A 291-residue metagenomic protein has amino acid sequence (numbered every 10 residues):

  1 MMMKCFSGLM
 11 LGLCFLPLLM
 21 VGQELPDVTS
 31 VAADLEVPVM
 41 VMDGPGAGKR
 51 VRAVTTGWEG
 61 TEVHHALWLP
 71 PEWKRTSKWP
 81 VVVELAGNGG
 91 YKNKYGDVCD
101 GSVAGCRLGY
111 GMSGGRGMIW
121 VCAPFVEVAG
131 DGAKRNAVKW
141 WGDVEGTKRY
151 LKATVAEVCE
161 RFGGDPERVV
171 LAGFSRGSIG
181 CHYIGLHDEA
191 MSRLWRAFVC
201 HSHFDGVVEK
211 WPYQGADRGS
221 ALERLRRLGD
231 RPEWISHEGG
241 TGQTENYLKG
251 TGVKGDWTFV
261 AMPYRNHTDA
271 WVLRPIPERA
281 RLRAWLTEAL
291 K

Functional and structural regions predicted by a protein language model:
G8-L18: Bacterial N-terminal signal peptides
G22-V81, M118, P212-Y213, N246-G250 (+3 more regions): A domain-start/cap signature at the N-terminus of enzymes
W73-S77, R135-S175: Gly/Ser-rich "nucleophile elbow"/oxyanion-hole loop immediately N-terminal to the catalytic nucleophile in hydrolases
V83-G87: The conserved beta1-alpha1 loop
N88-K152: Active-site machinery of serine-nucleophile hydrolases
S178-A190: Short glycine-enriched nucleophile-adjacent loop and the immediately C-terminal alpha-helix near the catalytic center
S192-P277: The feature captures the conserved acid-bearing segment of alpha/beta-hydrolase catalytic domains
P277-K291: Catalytic active-site module of serine/aspartate enzymes centered on a nucleophile-bearing elbow/loop
